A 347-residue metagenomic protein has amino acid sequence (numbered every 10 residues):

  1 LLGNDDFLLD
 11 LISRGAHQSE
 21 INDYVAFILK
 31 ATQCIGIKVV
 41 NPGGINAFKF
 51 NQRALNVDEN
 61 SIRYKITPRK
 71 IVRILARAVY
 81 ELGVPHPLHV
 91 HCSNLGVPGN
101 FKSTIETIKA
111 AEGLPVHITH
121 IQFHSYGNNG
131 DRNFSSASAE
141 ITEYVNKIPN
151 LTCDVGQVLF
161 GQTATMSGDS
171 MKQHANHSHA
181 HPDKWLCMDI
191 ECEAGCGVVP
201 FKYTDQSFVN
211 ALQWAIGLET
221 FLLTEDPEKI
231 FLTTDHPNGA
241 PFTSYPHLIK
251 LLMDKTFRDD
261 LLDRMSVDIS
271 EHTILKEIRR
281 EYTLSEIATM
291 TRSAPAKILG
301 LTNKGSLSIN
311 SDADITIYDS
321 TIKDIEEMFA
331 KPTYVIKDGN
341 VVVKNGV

Functional and structural regions predicted by a protein language model:
L1-D5, V116-N128, D154-V158, D260-I269 (+1 more regions): A generic structural motif
L1-E20: Mid-domain alpha/beta scaffold segments of enzyme catalytic cores
H17-V39, I45-I230: Histidine/acidic residue-rich metal-binding segments in metalloenzymes
G44, L95, F123, V158-F160 (+4 more regions): Short, glycine-/Ser/Thr-/acidic-enriched flexible segments
H91, D235, N310, G339: Conserved, mostly hydrophobic/aromatic
I148, D254-K255, I325: Polar helix-capping/helix-linker motif
G195-V198, W214-I309, I315-T316: His/Asp/Glu-enriched, well-ordered alpha-helical/loop segment that forms or immediately abuts the divalent-metal
K297, D312-V347: C-terminal cap of metal-dependent C-N hydrolases
